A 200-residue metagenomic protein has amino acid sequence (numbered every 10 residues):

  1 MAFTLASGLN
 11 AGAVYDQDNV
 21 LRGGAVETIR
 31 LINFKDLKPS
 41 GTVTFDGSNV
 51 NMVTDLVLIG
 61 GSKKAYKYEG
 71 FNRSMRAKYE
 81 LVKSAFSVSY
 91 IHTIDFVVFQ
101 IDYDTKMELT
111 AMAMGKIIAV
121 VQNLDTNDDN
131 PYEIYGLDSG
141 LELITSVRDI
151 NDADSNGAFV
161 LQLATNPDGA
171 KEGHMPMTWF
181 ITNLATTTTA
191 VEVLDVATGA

Functional and structural regions predicted by a protein language model:
A2-T93, G140-A153: Solvent-exposed edge beta-strands and adjacent loop segments that serve as assembly or binding interfaces
F3, L37, F45, F96 (+3 more regions): Extended hydrophobic/Leu-rich segments
G8, F34-L37, F99-Y103, L124-N127 (+2 more regions): Generic structural motif
I29-I32, F96, A119-V120, L163: Generic structural hydrophobic/aromatic packing signal, biased to beta-strands
Y66-L137: Structured, beta-strand-rich domain cores that present glycine/charged loop surfaces used to bind extended ligands
G136-A200: Mixed-charge, glycine-accented linear interaction segment located at domain edges/termini
